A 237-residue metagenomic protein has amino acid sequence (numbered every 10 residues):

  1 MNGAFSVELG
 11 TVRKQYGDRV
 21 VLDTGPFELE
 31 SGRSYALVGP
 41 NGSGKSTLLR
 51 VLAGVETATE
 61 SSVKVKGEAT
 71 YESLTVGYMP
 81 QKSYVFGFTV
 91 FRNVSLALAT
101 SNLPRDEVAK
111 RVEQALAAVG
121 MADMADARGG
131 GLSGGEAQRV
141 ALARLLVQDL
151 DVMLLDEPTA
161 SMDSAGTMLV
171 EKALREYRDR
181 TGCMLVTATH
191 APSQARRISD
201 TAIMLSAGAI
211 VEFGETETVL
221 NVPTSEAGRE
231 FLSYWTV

Functional and structural regions predicted by a protein language model:
V38-P40: The feature captures the beta-strand-to-loop junction immediately N-terminal to the Walker
A53: Helix-to-loop junction immediately C-terminal to a conserved catalytic motif
S83-R92: Conserved catalytic motifs of ABC-family nucleotide-binding domains
D106-M124: Conserved ABC ATPase "signature" region
R128-L132, E136: Conserved ABC ATPase signature
M153-D156: Catalytic Walker B motif of ABC-type/P-loop ATPase nucleotide-binding domains
T189-H190: H-loop/switch region of ABC-family ATPase nucleotide-binding domains
